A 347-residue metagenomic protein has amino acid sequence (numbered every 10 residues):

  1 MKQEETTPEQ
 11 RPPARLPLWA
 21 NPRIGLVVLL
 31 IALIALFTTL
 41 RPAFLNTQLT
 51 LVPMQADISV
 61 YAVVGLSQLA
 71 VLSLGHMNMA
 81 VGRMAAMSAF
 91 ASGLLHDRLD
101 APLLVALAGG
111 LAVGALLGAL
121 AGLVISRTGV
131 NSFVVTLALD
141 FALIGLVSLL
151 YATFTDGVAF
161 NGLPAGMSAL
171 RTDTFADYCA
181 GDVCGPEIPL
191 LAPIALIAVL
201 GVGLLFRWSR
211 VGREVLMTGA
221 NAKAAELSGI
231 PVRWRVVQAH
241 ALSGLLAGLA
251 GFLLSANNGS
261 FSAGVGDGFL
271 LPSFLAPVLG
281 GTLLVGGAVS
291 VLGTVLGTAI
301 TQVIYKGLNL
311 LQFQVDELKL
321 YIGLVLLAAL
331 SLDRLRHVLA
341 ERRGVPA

Functional and structural regions predicted by a protein language model:
M1-A35, T39, A220, L227-W234 (+1 more regions): Cytosolic-side transmembrane-helix boundaries in multi-pass membrane proteins
A32-N46, L74, L150-Y151, V202-R210 (+1 more regions): Structural signal for alpha-helical transmembrane segments and their membrane-water exit/capping regions in multi-pass
I34-L40, T47-L99, L123-V130, P277-L292 (+1 more regions): Single transmembrane alpha-helix segments in multi-pass membrane proteins
P42-P53, A152-T155, F206-G212, H240-P277 (+1 more regions): Inter-helical junctions in multi-pass inner-membrane proteins, predominant in energy-converting antiporter-like
T50, L200-A241: Membrane-helix/interface signature in polytopic inner-membrane proteins
D100-F141, G297-I300: Alpha-helical transmembrane segments within multi-pass membrane transporters and channels
S132-W208, R235-Q238, N258-G266, R342-A347: Transmembrane helix-bundle core of multi-pass membrane transporters and related energy-transducing complexes
A247, N257-I322: Transmembrane alpha-helical segments in multi-pass inner-membrane proteins
